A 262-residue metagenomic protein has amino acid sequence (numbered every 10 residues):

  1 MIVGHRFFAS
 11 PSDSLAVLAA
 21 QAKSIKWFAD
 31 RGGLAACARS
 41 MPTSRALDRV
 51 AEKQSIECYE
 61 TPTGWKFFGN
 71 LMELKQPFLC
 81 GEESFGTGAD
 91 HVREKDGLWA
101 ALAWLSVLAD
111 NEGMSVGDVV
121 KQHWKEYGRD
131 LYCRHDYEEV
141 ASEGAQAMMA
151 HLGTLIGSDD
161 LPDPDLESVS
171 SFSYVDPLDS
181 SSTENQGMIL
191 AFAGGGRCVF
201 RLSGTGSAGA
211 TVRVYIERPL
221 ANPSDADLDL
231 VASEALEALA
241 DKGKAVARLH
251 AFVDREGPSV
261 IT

Functional and structural regions predicted by a protein language model:
M1-H5, P11, K26-R218, N222-L228 (+1 more regions): Phosphate-binding and adjacent anionic-ligand microenvironments
P11-A22: Catalytic or ion-translocation cores adjacent to nucleophile or general acid/base/metal-coordination motifs in diverse
